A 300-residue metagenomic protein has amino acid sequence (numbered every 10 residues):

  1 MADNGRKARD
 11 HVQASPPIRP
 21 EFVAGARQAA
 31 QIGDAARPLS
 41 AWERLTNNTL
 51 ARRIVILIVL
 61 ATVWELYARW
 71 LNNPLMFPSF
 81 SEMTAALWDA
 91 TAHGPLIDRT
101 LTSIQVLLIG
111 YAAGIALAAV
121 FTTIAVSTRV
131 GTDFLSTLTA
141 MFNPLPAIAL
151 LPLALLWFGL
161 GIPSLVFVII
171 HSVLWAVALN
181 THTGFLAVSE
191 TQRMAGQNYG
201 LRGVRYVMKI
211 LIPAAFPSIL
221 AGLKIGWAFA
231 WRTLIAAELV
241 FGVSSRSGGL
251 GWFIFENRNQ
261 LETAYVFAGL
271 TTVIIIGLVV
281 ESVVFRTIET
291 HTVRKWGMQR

Functional and structural regions predicted by a protein language model:
M1-I56, S282-R300: Transmembrane alpha-helical segments of polytopic membrane transport and secretion proteins
P38-T46, R69-A113, W252: Periplasmic/extracellular loop-to-transmembrane helix junction in inner-membrane transport proteins
I109-T139: Transmembrane-helix boundary motif in ABC transporter permease subunits
R129, L186, F267-R300: C-terminal transmembrane helix and the adjacent membrane-cytosol boundary/short C-terminal tail of inner/organellar
A140-A176, T183-G184: Generic hydrophobic transmembrane alpha-helix motif, especially the helices
L156, T233-T263, F267, T272 (+1 more regions): Glycine-rich helix-loop "coupling/hinge" segments at transmembrane-helix boundaries in multipass transporters
F167, H171, V204-A237, A268 (+1 more regions): Transmembrane alpha-helices
N180-G222: Short cytoplasmic-facing helical segments at TM-TM junctions of multi-pass membrane proteins
